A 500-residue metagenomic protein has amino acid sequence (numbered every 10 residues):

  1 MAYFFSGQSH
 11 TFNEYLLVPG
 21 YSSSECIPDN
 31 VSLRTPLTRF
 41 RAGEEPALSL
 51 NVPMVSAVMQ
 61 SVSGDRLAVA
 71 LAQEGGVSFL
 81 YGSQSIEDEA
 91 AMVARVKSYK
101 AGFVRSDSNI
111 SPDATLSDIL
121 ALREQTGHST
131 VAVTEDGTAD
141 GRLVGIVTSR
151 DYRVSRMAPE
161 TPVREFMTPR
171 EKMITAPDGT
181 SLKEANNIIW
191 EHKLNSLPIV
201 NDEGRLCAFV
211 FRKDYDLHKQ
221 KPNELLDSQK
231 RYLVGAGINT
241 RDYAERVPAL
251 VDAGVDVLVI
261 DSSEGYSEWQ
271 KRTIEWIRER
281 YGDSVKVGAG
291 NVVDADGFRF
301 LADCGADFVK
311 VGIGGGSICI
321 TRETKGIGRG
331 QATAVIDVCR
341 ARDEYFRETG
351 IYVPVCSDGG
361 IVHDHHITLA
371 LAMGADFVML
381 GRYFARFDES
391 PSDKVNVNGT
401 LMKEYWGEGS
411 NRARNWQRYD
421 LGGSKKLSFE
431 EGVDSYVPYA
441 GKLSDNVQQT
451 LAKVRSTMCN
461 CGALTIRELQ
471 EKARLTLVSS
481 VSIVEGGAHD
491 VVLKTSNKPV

Functional and structural regions predicted by a protein language model:
M1-Y21, S108-S111, A176-P177, K183-N187 (+4 more regions): Alpha/beta catalytic cores of nucleotide-metabolism and tRNA/nucleoside-modifying enzymes
I27-L50, A57-M59, D88-H128, V133-D136 (+5 more regions): Bateman/CBS regulatory modules and CBS-like beta-alpha motifs in cytosolic regions of diverse proteins
A47-S56, G102-D107, D227-A236, R278-V293 (+2 more regions): Short beta-strand/loop segments at the ligand-binding rim of alpha/beta enzyme cores
R66-V69, Y243-A253, V287, V292-V311 (+1 more regions): Catalytic cores of alpha/beta
Q73-D88, V255-S267, D307-K325, I361-V395: Glycine-rich phosphate-binding active-site loops on the catalytic face of alpha/beta enzymes
F79-Q84, S108-I110, T130-T134, T175-P177 (+6 more regions): Catalytic beta/alpha-barrel core
G82-K97, D140-R153, M157-P159, I189 (+3 more regions): Terminal amphipathic helices with adjacent charged low-complexity linkers/tails
Q84-A94, S155-E160, R205-L225, Y243-R246 (+4 more regions): Active-site-adjacent beta->alpha loops and helix N-cap segments on the catalytic face of soluble alpha/beta enzymes
